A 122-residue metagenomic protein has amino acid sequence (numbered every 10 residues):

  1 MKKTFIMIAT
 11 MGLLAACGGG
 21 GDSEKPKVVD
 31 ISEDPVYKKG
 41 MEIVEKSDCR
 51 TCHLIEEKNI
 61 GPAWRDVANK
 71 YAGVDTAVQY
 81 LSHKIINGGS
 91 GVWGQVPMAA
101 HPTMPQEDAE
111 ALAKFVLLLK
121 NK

Functional and structural regions predicted by a protein language model:
M1-T4: Positively charged n-region of N-terminal signal peptides that target proteins for export
I6-M11: Hydrophobic helical h-region of N-terminal Sec-dependent signal peptides in bacterial secretory/periplasmic proteins
L13-A16: C-terminal motif of bacterial Sec signal peptides marking the signal peptidase cleavage site
E24-V44: Electrostatic cytochrome c docking/interface patches
M41, L54-K84: Gly/Gly-Pro-rich "capping" loops immediately C-terminal to redox-active cysteine motifs in periplasmic/lumenal
E45, N69-G73, I86-S90, K114-N121: Sec-exported extracytoplasmic/periplasmic mature domains
K46-I55, L112, V116: The canonical Cys-X-X-Cys-His
P62-A68, I86-A113: Axial heme c-ligation environment in periplasmic c-type cytochrome domains
